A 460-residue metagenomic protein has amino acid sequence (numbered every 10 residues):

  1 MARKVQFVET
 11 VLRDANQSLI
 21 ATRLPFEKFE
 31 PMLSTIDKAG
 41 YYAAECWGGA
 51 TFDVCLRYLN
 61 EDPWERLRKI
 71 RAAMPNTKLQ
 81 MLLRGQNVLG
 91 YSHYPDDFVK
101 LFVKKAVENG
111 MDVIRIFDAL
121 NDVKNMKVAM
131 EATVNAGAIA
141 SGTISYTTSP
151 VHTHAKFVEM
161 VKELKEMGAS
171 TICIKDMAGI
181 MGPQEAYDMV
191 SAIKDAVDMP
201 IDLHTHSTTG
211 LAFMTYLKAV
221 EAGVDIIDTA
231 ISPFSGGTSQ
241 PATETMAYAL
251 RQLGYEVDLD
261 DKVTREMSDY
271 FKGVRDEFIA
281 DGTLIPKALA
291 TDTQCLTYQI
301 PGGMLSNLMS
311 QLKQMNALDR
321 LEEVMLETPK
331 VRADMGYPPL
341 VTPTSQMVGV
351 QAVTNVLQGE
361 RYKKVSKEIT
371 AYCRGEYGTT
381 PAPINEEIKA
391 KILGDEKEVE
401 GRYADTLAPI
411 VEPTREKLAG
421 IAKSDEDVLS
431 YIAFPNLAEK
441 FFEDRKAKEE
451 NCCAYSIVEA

Functional and structural regions predicted by a protein language model:
M1-I20, L67, A72: N-terminal amphipathic alpha-helix/helix-capping segment at the start of soluble metabolic enzymes
F7, A15, I36, I116 (+4 more regions): Conserved, mostly hydrophobic/aromatic
P31, D37-C55, I285-C295, Q299-A460: Terminal or standalone catalytic/regulatory effector modules within metabolic enzymes and repeat proteins
G48-K165, I172, G179-P183: Active-site beta->alpha loop and helix N-cap motifs at the rims of alpha/beta catalytic domains
I116, D176, A222-S239: Glycine-rich phosphate-binding active-site loops on the catalytic face of alpha/beta enzymes
H152-L164, T209-D225: Catalytic cores of alpha/beta
S235-V257: C-terminal helical cap(s) of enzyme catalytic domains, especially alpha/beta-barrels
